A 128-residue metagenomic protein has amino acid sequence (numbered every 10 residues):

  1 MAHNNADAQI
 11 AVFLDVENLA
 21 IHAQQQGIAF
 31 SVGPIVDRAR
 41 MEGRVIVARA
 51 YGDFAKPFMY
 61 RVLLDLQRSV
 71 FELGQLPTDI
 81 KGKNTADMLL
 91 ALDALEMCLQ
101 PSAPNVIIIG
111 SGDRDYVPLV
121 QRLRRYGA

Functional and structural regions predicted by a protein language model:
M1-D93, C98-L99, Q121-R125: Domain-level signal for Mg2+-assisted phosphodiester chemistry and nucleotide/NA-binding surfaces in nucleic-acid
N105-A128: Active-site histidine-anchored catalytic micro-motif
